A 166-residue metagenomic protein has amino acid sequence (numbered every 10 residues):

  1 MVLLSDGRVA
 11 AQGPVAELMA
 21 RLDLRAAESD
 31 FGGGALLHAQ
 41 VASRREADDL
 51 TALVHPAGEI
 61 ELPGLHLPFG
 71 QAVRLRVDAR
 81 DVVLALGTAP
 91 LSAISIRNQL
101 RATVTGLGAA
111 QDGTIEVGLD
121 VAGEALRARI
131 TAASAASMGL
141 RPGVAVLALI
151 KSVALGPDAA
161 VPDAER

Functional and structural regions predicted by a protein language model:
M1-G58, R80, A85-G87: Internal alpha/beta loop-helix hairpins
A39, I60-L62, I115: A structural detector for short beta-strand units
S43-D49, L107-T114: Short, conserved beta-turn/loop elements at beta-strand boundaries and strand-helix junctions
T51-P56, E116-A122, R129: Short, acidic/hydrophobic/Gly-rich beta-strand patch recurrent on exposed beta strands that often constitutes part
E59-G108, A125, R129-R166: Glycine/charge-rich catalytic "coupling/switch" loops of P-loop NTPases
A93, G113-V117: Gly/Ser-enriched beta-turn/beta-hairpin loop segments
